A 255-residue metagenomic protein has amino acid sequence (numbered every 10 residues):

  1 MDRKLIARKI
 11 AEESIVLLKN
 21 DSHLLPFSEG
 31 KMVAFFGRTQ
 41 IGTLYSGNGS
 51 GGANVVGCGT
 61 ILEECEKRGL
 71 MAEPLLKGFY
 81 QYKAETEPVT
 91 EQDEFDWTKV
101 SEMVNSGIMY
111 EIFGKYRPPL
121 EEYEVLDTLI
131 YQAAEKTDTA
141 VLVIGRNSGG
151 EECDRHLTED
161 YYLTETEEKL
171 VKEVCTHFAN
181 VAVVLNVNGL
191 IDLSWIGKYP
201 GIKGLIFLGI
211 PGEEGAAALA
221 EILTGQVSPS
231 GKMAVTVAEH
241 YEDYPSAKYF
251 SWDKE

Functional and structural regions predicted by a protein language model:
M1-G49, N54-M71, L76-Y116, N186-E255: Secreted, periplasmic, or luminal enzymes acting at the cell surface/secretory milieu
L44-G47, I144-T164: Glycine/threonine-rich flexible loop motifs
K115-E122, T158-Y161: Short, flexible loop segments at the rims of nucleotide/cofactor-binding pockets, characterized by
V125-T128, E168, N186-L193: Alpha-helical scaffolding within the catalytic cores of extracellular/periplasmic polymer-degrading hydrolases
Q132-A133, K198: Structural alpha-helical scaffold elements that stabilize or flank donor/cofactor-binding regions in carbohydrate
T137: An anion/phosphate-binding loop that grips the pyrophosphate of nucleotide cofactors and donors
V171-F178: Surface-exposed amphipathic alpha-helices with a cationic face
